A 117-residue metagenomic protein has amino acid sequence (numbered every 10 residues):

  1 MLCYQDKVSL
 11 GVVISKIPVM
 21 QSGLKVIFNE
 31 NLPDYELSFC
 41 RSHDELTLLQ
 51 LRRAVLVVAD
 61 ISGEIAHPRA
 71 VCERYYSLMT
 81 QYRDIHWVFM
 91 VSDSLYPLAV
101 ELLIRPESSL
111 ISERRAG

Functional and structural regions predicted by a protein language model:
M1-G117: N-terminal regulatory/sensing modules of transcriptional regulators
